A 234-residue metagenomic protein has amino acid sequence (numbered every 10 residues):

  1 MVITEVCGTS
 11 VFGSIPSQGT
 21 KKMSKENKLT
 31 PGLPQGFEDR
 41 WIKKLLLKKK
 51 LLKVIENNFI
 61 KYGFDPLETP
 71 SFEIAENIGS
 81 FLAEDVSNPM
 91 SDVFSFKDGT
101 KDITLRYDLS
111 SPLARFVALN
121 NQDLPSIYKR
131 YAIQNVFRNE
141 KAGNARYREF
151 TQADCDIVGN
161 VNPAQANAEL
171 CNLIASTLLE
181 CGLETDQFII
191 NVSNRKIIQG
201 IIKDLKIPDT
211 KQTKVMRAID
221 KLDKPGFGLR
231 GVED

Functional and structural regions predicted by a protein language model:
M1, V11-G13: Short, positively charged low-complexity motifs
S24-D234: Extended, charged alpha-beta segments that form solvent-exposed binding/catalytic grooves in nucleic-acid-handling
